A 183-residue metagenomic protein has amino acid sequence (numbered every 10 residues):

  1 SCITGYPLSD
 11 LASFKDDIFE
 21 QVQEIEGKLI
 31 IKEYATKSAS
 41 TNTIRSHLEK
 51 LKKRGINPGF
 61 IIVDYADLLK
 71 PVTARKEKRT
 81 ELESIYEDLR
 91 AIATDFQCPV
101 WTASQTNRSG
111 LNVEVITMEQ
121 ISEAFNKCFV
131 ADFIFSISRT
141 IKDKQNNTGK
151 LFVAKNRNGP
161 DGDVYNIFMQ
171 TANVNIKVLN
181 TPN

Functional and structural regions predicted by a protein language model:
S1-N57, P71, V164-I167: Cytosolic-facing regulatory segments adjacent to core modules
C2, Y6, I134, N156-P160: Phosphate/oxyanion-binding loops and surfaces in catalytic or ligand/nucleic-acid-binding neighborhoods
G5, V115-E119, N166, N173: Generic secondary-structure boundary/loop-capping signal
L11-D16, P58-G59, L89-A91, C128-A131 (+2 more regions): Short, surface-exposed, polar/charged, turn-prone segments marking secondary-structure boundaries
A12-K15, T73, S122-F125, T171-N173: Solvent-exposed, flexible loop/coil residues
S13-Q23, I121-E123, F152-N156: Intrinsically disordered, low-complexity boundary segments flanking structured domains
E33-F152, N158: P-loop NTPase motor core
K142-N183: P-loop/Walker A phosphate-binding loop and immediately adjacent motor/lid segment at beta-alpha junctions
